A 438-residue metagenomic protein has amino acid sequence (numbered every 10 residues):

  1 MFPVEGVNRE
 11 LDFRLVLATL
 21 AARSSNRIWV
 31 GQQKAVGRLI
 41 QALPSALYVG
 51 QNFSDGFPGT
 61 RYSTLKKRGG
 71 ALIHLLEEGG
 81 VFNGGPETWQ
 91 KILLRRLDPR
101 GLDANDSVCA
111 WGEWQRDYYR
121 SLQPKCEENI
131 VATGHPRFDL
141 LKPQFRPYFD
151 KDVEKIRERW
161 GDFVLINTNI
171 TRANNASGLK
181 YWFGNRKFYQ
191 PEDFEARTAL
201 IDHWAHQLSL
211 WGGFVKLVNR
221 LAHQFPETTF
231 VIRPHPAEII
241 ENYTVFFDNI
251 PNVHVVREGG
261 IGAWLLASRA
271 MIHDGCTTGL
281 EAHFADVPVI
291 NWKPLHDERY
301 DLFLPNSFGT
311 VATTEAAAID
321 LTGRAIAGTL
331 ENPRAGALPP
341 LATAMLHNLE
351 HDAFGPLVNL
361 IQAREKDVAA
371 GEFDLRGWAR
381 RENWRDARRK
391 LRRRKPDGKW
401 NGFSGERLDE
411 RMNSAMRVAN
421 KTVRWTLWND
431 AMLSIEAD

Functional and structural regions predicted by a protein language model:
M1-D150, I166-N169, G279: Active-site and donor-binding regions of nucleotide-sugar-utilizing enzymes
A35, W204, G212-V215, V231-L280 (+1 more regions): Donor nucleotide-activated moiety binding/catalytic core segment of transferases that use nucleotide-activated donors
A46-L47, D103-V108, T228-F230, A267-A270 (+1 more regions): Short active-site oxyanion
D106, I130, N252-H254, G309: Short, conserved active-site loop motifs that form the nucleotide-linked donor/cofactor pocket
Q115, I166-A173, S177-W182, P339-L349 (+1 more regions): A conserved mid-domain beta-alpha-beta active-site/ligand-binding segment of alpha/beta enzyme cores
Q144-T244: Conserved catalytic-core segment of nucleotide-activated headgroup transferases in glycan assembly
A199, D320-D438: C-terminal amphipathic helix plus adjacent low-complexity, charged tail appended to glycosyltransferase catalytic
T244-I250, T277-N348: Catalytic binding pocket for nucleotide-activated donors in carbohydrate/polymer assembly enzymes
